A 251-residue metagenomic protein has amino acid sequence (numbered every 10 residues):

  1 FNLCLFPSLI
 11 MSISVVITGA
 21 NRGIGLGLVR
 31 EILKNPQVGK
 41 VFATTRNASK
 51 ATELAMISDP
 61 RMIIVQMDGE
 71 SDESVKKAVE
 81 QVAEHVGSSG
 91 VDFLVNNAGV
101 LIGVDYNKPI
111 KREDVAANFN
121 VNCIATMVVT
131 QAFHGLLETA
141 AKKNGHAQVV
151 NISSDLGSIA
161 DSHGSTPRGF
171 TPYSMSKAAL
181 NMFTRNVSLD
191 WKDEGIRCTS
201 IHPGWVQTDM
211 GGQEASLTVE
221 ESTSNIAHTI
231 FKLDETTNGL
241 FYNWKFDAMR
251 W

Functional and structural regions predicted by a protein language model:
T18, G90-G99, N122, N151 (+1 more regions): Rossmann-fold scaffold of SDR-type NAD(P)-dependent oxidoreductases
N21-R30: N-terminal Rossmann NAD(P)H-binding glycine-rich loop of SDR-like oxidoreductase domains
L33-T52: Conserved glycine-rich Rossmann-like NAD(P)H-binding loop of the short-chain dehydrogenase/reductase
I57-E73: Rossmann-fold cofactor-recognition segment
G69-S88: Conserved Rossmann-fold cofactor-binding substructure of NAD(P)-dependent oxidoreductases
S74-K77, A125-A132: Conserved mid-core alpha-helix of short-chain dehydrogenase/reductase
V100, V104-F119, I124, H134 (+1 more regions): Catalytic loop of short-chain dehydrogenase/reductase
S200, G212-W251: C-terminal helical subdomain
